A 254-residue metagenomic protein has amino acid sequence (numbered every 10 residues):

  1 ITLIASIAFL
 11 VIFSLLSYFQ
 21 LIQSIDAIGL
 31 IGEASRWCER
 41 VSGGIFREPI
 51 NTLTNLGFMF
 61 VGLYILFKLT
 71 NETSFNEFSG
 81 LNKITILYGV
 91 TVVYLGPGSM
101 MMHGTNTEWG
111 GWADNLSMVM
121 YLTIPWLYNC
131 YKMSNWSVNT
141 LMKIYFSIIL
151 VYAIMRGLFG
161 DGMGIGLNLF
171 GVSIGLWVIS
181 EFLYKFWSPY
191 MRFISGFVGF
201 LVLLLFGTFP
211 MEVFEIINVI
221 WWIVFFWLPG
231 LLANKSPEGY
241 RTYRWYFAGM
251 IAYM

Functional and structural regions predicted by a protein language model:
I1-V219, G230-N234, Y240-W245, I251-M254: Early transmembrane hairpin module of multi-pass membrane proteins
V224-W227: Sequence/fold signature of self-assembling virion shell proteins
